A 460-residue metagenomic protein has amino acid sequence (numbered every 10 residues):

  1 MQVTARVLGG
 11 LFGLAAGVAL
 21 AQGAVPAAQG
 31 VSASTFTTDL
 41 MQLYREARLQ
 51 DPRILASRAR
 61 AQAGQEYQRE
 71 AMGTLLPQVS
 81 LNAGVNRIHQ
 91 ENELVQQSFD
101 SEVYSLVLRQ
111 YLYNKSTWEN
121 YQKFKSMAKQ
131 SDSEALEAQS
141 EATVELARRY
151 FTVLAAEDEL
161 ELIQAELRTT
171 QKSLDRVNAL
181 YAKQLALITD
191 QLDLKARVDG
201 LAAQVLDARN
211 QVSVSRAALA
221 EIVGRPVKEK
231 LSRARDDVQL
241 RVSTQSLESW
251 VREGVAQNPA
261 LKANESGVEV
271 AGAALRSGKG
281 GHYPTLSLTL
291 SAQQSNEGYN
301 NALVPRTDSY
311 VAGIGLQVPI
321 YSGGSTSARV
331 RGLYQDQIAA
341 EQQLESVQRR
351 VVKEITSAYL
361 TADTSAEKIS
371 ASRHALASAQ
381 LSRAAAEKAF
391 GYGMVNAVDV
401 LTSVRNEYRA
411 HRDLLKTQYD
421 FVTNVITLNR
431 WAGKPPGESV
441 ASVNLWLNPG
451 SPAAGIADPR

Functional and structural regions predicted by a protein language model:
G9-A19: Bacterial N-terminal signal peptides
A21-G84, V227, R233-E269, P319-I320 (+3 more regions): Bacterial Sec-pathway N-terminal export signals of envelope proteins
V25-T37, N82-L112, E119-N120, K125 (+4 more regions): Small/polar, glycine/serine/threonine/aspartate-rich low-complexity segments that form flexible
Q42, S101-V103, R148, D193 (+1 more regions): Transmembrane beta-barrel architecture of outer-membrane proteins
R45-L55, Q62-P77, E91, S105-K123 (+8 more regions): A glycine-/polar-enriched beta->alpha junction
Q139-E253, A358-T361, S365, A385 (+2 more regions): Periplasmic alpha-helical coiled-coil/stalk elements that build and connect Gram-negative outer-membrane
A203-R225, L376-K434: Short segments within alpha-helical structural elements
